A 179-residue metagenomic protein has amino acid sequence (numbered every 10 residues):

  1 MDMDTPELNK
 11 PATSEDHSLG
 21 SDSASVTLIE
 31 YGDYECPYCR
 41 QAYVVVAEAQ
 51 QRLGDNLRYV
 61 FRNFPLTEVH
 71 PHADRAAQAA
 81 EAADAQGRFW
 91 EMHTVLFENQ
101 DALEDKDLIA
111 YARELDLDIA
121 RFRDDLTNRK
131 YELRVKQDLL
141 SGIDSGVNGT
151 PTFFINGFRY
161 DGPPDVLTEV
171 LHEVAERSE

Functional and structural regions predicted by a protein language model:
M1-K10, E176-E179: N-terminal targeting signals for export/organelle localization
N9-V26: A short beta-strand-turn-helix
K10, V69-H70, A77, E132 (+2 more regions): Generic hydrophobic-segment detector
S18-L19, L103, Y160: Short clusters of hydrophobic/aromatic residues that line enzyme substrate/ligand-binding pockets
A24, I29-E30, Y34-R113, H172 (+1 more regions): Structural alpha/beta surface segment adjacent to cysteine/selenocysteine redox centers across thiol/disulfide enzymes
Y31-G32, Y38-E48, A110-E179: C-terminal cap of thioredoxin/glutaredoxin-like
